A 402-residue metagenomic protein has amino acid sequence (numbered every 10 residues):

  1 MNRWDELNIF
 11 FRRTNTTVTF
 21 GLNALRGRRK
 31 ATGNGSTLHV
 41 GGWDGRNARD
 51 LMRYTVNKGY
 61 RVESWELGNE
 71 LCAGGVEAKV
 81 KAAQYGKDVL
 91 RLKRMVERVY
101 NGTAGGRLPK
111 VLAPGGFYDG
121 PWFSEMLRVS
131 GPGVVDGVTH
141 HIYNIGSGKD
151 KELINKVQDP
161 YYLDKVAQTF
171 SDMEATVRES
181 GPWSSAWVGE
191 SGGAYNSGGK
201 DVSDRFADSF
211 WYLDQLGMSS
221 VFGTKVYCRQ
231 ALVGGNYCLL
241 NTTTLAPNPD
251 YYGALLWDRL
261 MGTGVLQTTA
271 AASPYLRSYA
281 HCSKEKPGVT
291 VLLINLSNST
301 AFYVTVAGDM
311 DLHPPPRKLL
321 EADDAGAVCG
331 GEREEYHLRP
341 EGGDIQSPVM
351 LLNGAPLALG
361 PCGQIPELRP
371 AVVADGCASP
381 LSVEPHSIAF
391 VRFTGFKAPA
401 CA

Functional and structural regions predicted by a protein language model:
M1-G133: N-terminal catalytic cores of secreted or lumenal carbohydrate-active enzymes
T19-N23, E66-G68, L112-G115, T139-H141 (+3 more regions): A cross-family glycoside hydrolase active-site/sugar-binding cleft signature
F20, L381-F393: Short Pro-Gly-centered flexible turn/kink motifs
F20, L51, W65, E70 (+8 more regions): Conserved, mostly hydrophobic/aromatic
A82-L216, F222: Noncatalytic carbohydrate-binding groove/subsite architecture in carbohydrate-active enzymes
S185-P287: Aromatic/acidic polysaccharide-binding cleft in carbohydrate-active enzymes
P274-D324, E335, P340-G342, S387-R392: Carbohydrate-binding surface patches
P314-P385: Acidic, Ser/Thr/Pro-rich beta/coil linker or hinge segments at domain junctions
